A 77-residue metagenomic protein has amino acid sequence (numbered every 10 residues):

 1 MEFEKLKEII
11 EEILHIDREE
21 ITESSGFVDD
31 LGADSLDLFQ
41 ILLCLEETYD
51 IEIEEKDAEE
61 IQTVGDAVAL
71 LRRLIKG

Functional and structural regions predicted by a protein language model:
M1-E19, R72-G77: Thiotemplate assembly-line natural product biosynthesis machinery
I13-G32, T48-Q62: Phosphopantetheine carrier-protein modules
D37: Two-component histidine kinase catalytic core, primarily the HATPase_c
Q40: Conserved alpha-helix in the HATPase_c
V64-R72: Short, cationic-aromatic polyanion-contact patches
